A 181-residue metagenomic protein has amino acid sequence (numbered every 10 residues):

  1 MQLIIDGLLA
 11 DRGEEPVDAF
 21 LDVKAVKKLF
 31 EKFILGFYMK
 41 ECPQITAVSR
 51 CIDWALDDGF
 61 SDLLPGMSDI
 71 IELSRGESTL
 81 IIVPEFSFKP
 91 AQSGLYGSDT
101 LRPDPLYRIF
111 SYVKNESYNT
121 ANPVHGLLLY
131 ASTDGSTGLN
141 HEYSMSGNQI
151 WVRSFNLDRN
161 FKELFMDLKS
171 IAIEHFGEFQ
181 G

Functional and structural regions predicted by a protein language model:
M1-A25: Interdomain/boundary linker segments immediately adjacent to catalytic/signaling cores
V23-G181: Catalytic core segments in nucleotide and nucleic-acid processing enzymes
